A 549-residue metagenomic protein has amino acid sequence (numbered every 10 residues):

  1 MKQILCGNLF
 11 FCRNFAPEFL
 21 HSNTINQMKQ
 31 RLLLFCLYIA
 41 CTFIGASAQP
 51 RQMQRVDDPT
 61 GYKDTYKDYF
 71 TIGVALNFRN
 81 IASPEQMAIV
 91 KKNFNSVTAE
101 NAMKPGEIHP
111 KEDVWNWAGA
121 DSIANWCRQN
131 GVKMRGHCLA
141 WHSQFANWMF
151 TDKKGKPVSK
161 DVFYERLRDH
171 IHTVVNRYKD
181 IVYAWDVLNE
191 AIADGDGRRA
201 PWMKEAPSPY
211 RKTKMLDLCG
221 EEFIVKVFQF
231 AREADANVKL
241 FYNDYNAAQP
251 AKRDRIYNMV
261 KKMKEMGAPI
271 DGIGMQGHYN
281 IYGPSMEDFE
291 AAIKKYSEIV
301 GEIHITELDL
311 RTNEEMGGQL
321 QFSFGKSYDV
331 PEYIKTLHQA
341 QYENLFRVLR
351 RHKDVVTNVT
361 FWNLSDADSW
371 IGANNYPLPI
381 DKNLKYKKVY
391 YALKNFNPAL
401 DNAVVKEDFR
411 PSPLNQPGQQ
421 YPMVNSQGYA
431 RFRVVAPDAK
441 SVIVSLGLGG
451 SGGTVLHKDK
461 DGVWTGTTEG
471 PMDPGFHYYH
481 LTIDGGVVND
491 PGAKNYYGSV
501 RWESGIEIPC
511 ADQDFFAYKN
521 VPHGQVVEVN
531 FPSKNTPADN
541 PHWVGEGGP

Functional and structural regions predicted by a protein language model:
M1-R51, N402: Bacterial Sec-dependent N-terminal signal peptides
R51-S96, E100: Boundary/entry segment of secreted carbohydrate-active catalytic domains
R55-D58, Y62, R177, A191-D217 (+4 more regions): Aromatic-rich peripheral "rim/lid" segments of glycoside hydrolase catalytic domains that contact and position glycan
P59-T60, K92-P110, G119-F241, Y245-A247 (+1 more regions): Substrate-binding cleft and catalytic face of glycoside hydrolase catalytic domains, especially the flexible beta-alpha
A75-M87, P105-A118, I192-D194, N246-R255 (+3 more regions): Acidic-and-aromatic substrate-binding clefts and catalytic sites of carbohydrate-active enzymes
N95-N101, A234-D244, Y257-G283, A291-S327: Aromatic- and acid-rich polysaccharide-binding/catalytic face of secreted or lumenal carbohydrate-active enzymes
M423, R431-P474, D484-I508, T536: Aromatic-rich carbohydrate-binding modules that target alpha-glucans
N425, R431, K458, E503-P549: N-terminal cap/lid segment of alpha/beta-hydrolase-fold proteins
